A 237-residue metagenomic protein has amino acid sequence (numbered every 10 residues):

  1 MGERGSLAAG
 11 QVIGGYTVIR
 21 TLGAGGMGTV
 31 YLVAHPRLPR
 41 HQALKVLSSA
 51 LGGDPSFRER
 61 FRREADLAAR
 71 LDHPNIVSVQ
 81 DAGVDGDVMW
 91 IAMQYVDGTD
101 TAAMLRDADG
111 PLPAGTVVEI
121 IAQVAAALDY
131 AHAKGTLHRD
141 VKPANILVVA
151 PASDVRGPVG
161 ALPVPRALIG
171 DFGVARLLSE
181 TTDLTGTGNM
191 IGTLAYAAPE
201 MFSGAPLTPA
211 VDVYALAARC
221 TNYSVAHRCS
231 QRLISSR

Functional and structural regions predicted by a protein language model:
E3-R4, A8, G53-S56, V149-P206 (+1 more regions): Activation segment of protein kinases
V18-G25, V30: Protein kinase glycine-rich loop
S48-R70: AlphaC helix of the eukaryotic protein kinase fold
A82: Activation-segment/catalytic-loop signature of the eukaryotic protein kinase fold
G86-D100, M104, A108: Conserved short submotifs of the Hanks-type protein kinase catalytic core that shape the nucleotide-binding pocket
I120-I121: Activation segment signature within eukaryotic-like protein kinase domains
V124-T136: Protein kinase catalytic-loop region centered on the HRD/HxD motif
